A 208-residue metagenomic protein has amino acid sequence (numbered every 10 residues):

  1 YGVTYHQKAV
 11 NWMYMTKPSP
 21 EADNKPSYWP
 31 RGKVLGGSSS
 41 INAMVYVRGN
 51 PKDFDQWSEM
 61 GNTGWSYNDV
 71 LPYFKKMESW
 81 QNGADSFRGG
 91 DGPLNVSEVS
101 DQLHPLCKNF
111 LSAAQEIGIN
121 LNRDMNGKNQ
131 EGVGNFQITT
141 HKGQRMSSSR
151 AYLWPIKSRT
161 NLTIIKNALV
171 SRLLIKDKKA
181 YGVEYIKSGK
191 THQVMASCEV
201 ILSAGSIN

Functional and structural regions predicted by a protein language model:
Y1-N208: N-terminal redox-cofactor-binding region of secreted/periplasmic oxidoreductases
